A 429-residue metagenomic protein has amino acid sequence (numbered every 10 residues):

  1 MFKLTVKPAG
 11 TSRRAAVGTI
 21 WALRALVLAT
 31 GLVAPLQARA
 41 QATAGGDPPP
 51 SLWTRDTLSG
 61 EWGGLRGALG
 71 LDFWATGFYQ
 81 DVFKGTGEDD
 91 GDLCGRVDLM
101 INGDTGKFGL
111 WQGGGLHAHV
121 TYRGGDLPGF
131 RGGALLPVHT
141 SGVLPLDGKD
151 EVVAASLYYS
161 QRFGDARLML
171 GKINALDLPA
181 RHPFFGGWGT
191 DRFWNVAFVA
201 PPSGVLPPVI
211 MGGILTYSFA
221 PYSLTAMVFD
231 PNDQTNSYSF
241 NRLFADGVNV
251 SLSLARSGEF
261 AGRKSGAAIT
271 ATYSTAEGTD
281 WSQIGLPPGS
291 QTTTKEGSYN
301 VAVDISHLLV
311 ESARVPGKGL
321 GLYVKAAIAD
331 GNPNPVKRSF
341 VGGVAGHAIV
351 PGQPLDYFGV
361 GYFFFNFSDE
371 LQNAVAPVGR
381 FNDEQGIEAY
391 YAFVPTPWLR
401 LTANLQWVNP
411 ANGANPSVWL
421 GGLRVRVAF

Functional and structural regions predicted by a protein language model:
F2-V6, T30-L32, L36-V82, E88 (+1 more regions): N-terminal periplasmic/intermembrane-space "pro-region" immediately following the signal or transit peptide
W53-L71, N102-L116, D165, P221 (+4 more regions): Short loop/turn motifs that connect adjacent beta-strands in outer-membrane beta-barrel proteins
L71-Y79, L116-Y122, L168-K172, L224-D230 (+5 more regions): Transmembrane beta-barrel strands of outer-membrane/channel proteins
D81-G95, L110-L157, R242, A411: Surface-exposed loop and membrane-interface regions of Gram-negative outer-membrane beta-barrel proteins
F130-Y158, D165-S253, Q372, G379-R380: Surface-exposed coil loops of outer-membrane beta-barrel proteins
G164-D165, V196-S312, P316-D330, G346: Signature for the C-terminal beta-barrel architecture of outer-membrane proteins
S253-R256, T270-Y299, S306, E311-S312 (+2 more regions): Outer membrane beta-barrel transmembrane domains
S417-F429: Outer-membrane beta-barrel "beta-signal"
